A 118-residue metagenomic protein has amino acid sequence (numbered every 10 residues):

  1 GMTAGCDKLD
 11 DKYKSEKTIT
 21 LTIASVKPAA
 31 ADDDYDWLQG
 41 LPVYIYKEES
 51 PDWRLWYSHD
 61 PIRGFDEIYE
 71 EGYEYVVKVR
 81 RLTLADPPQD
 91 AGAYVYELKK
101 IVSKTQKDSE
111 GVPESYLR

Functional and structural regions predicted by a protein language model:
G1-I19: Bacterial Sec-dependent N-terminal signal peptides
K14-L38: Structural detector for short beta-strands of small beta-barrel domains
W37-W53, R81: Intrinsically disordered, low-complexity linker/tail regions enriched in polar/charged residues
R54-D66: N-terminal post-signal-peptidase region of extra-cytosolic proteins
Y73-D86: Flexible glycine-rich surface loops and low-complexity tracts that mediate binding to linear polymers
D90-R118: C-terminal partner/receptor-binding element of secreted or periplasmic proteins
